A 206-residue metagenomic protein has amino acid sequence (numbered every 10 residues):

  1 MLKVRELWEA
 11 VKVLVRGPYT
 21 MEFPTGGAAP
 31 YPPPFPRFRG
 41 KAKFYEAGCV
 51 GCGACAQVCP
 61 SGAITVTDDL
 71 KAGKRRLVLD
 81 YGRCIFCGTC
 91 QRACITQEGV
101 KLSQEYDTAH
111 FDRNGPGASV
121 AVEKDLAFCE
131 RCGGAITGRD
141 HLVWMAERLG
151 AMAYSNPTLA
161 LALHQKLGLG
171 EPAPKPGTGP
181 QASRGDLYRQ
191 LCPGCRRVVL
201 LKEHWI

Functional and structural regions predicted by a protein language model:
M1-L70, K74, Y81-R83, T89-I206: Non-ligating segments of multi-cofactor redox enzymes
